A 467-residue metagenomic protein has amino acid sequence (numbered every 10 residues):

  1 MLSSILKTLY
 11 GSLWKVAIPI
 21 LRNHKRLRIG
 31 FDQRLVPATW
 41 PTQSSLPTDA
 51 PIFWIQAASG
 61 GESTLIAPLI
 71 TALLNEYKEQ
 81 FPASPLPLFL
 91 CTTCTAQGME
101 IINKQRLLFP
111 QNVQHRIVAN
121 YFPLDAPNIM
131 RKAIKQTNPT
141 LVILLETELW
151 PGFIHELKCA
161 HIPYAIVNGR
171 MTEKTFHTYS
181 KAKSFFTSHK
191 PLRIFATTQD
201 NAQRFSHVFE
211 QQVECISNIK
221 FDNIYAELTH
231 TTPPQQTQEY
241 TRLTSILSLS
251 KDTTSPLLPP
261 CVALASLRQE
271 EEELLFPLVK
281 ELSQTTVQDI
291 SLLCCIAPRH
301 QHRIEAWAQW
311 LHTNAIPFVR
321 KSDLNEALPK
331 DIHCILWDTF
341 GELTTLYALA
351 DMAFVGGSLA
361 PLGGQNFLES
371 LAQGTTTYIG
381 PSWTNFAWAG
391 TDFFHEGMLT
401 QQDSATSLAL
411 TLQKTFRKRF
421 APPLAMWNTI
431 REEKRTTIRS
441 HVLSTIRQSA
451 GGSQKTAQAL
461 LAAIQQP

Functional and structural regions predicted by a protein language model:
M1-I29, Q211: Helix-enriched interaction subdomains in cytosolic or periplasmic regions, typified by TIR/SEFIR signaling/NADase cores
L21-W40, S44-L228, P234-Q235, T241 (+3 more regions): Active-site and donor-binding regions of nucleotide-sugar-utilizing enzymes
P51-S59, I246-E270: Conserved donor-binding/catalytic core segment of Leloir-type glycosyltransferases
L74, P85, C91-N103, V262-A263 (+1 more regions): Donor-nucleotide binding loops and adjacent catalytic segments primarily of GT-B fold Leloir glycosyltransferases
N128-T137, E326-I332, G341-D351, A372: Short acidic alpha-helix that forms the nucleotide-activated donor recognition element in Leloir-type transferases
I162-Y164, F318, T377: Hydrophobic beta-strand scaffold residues
P191, H207-V208, L343-I430, K434-I438 (+1 more regions): Catalytic binding pocket for nucleotide-activated donors in carbohydrate/polymer assembly enzymes
R447-P467: C-terminal alpha-helical cap of glycosyltransferases
